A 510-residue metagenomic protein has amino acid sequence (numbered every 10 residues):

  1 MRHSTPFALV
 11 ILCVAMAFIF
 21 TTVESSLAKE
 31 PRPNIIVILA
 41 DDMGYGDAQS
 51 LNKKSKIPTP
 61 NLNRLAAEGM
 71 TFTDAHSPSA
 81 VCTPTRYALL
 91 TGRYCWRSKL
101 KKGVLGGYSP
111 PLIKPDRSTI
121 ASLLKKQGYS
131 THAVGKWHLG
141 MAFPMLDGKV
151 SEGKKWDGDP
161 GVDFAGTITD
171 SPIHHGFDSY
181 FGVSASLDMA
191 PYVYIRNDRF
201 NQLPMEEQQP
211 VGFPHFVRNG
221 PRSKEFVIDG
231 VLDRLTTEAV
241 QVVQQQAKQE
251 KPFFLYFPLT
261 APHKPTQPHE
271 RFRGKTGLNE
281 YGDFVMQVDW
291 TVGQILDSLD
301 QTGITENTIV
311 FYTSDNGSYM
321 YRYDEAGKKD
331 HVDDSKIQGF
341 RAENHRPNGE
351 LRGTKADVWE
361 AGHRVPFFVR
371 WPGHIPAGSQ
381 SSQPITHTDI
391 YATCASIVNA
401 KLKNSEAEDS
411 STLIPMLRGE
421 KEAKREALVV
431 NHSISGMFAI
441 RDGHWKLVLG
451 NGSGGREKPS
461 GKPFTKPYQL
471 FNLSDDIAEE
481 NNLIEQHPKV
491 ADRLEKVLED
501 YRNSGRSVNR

Functional and structural regions predicted by a protein language model:
R2-H3, I11, F18-Q469, I477-R510: Formylglycine-dependent sulfatase
